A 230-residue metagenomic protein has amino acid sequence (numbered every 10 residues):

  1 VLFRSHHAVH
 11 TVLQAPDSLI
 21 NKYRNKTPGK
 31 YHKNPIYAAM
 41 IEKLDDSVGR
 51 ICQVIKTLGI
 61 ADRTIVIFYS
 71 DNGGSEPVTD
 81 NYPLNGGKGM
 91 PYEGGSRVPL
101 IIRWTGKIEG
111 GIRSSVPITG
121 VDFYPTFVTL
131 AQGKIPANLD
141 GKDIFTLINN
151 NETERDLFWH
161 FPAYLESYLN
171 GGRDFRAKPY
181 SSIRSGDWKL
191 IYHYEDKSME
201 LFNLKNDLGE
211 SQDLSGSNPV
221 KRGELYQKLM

Functional and structural regions predicted by a protein language model:
V1, I60-V66, R97, T153-R155 (+1 more regions): Loop/turn elements at helix/coil->beta-strand transitions in domains of secreted/extracellular proteins
V1-I36, S75, N81-Y82, K205 (+1 more regions): Active-site His/acidic residue clusters
S5-Q14, F68-G74, D140-K142, F161-Y164 (+1 more regions): Short, solvent-exposed turn/loop segments enriched in Gly/Ser/Thr/Pro and often Arg
T11-P16, G29, Q53-K107, T119: Histidine-centered active-site microenvironments of extracellular/periplasmic hydrolases and transferases
N21-R63: A long, amphipathic alpha-helix that forms part of the scaffold/cap immediately adjacent to metal-dependent active
Y31, P35-A38, E42-D45, S114-I118 (+2 more regions): Soluble non-cytosolic domains of exported or imported proteins
D45-C52, K56, Y124-V128, F145 (+4 more regions): Non-transmembrane alpha-helical segments in soluble domains of secreted/periplasmic/extracellular proteins
G74-E93, I108-I112, V116, V121-L204: C-terminal cap/loop subdomain of S1 sulfatases and analogous C-terminal strand-loop tails that border
